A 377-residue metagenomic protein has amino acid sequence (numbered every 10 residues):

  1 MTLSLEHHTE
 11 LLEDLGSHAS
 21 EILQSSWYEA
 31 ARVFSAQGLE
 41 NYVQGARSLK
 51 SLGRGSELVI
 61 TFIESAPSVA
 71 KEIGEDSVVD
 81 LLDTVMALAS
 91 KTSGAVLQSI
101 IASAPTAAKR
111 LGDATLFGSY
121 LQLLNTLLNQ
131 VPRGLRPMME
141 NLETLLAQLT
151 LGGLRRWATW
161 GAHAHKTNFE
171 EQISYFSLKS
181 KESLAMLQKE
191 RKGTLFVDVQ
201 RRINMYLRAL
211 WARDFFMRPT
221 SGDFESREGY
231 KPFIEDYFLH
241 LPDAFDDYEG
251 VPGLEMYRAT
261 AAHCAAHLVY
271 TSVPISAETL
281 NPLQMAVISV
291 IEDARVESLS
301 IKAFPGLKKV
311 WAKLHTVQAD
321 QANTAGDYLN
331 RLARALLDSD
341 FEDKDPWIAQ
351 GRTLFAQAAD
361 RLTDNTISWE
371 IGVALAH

Functional and structural regions predicted by a protein language model:
M1-T363, I367: Basic/hydrophobic alpha-helical interface regions
I367-H377: Eukaryote-biased recognition of long, low-complexity, charge-rich segments
